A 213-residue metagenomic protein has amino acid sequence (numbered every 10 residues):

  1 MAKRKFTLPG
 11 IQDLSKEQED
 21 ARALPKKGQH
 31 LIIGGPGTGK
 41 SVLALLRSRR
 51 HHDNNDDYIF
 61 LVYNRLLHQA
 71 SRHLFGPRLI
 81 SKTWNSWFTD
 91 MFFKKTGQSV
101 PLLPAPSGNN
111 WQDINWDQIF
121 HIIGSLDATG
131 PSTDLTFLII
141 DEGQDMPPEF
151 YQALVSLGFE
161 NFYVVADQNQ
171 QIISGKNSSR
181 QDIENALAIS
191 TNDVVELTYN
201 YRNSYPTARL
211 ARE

Functional and structural regions predicted by a protein language model:
A2-T96, T133, F137, E142-E213: Conserved helicase motor core of SF1/SF2 NTP-dependent helicases
K95-A153: Conserved RecA-like ASCE ATPase "motif II neighborhood" in helicase/translocase motors
